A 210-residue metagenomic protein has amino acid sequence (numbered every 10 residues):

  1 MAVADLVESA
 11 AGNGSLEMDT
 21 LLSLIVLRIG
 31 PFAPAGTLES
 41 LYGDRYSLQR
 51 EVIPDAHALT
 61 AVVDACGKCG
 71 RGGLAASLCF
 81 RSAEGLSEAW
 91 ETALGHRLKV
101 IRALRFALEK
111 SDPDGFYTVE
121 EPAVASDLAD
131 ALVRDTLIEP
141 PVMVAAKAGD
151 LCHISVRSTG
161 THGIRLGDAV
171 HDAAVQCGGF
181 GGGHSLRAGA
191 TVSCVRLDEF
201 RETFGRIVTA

Functional and structural regions predicted by a protein language model:
A2-S15, L21-I53, H57-L78, S87 (+1 more regions): Glycine-rich, acidic loop segments that terminate in or are immediately followed by a histidine
S87-P113: Long, charged amphipathic helices and adjacent flexible linkers at domain junctions
